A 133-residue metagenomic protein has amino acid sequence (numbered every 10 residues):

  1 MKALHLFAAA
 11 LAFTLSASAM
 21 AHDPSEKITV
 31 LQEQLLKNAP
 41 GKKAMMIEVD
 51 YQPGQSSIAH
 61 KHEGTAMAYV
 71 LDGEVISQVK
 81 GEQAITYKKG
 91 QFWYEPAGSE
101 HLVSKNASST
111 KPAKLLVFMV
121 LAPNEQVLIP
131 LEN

Functional and structural regions predicted by a protein language model:
K2-A8, F13, S18-M45, Q78 (+4 more regions): A short, N-terminal "cap"/entry segment at the start of jelly-roll beta-barrel domains of the cupin/DSBH fold
L36-P40, Y51-Q52, G81-S99: Short acidic-glycine-tyrosine-enriched beta hairpin
A39-G41, K61, T86, A107-P112: Extracellular/periplasmic catalytic domains that process cell-envelope and extracellular macromolecules
K42, G54-Y69: A short beta-loop-beta micro-motif enriched in histidine and acidic residues
S56-I58, I76, W93, A97-N106: Histidine-centered metal-chelating micro-motifs
A59, M67-Y69, F92-E95, V117-M119: Structural recognition of the beta-strand scaffold that forms the well-ordered cores of secreted hydrolase catalytic
G64-G81, Q91: Glycine- and acidic-residue-biased ligand/ion/polar-headgroup-sensing regions
S99-E125: Ligand-binding loop in jelly-roll beta-barrel domains
